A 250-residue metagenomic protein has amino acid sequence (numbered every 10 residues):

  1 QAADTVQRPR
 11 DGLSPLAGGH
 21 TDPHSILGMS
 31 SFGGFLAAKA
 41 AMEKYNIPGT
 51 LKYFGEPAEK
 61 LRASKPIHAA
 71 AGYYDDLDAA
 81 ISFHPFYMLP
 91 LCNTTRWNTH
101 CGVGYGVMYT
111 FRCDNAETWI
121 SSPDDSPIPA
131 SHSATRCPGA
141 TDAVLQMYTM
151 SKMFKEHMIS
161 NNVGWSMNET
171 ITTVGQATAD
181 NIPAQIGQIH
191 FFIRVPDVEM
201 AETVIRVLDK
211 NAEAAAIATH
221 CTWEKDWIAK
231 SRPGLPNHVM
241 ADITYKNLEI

Functional and structural regions predicted by a protein language model:
Q1-A2: Long, structured ligand/cofactor-binding scaffold of large enzymes
T5, R10-H20, S25-I26, A41-N168 (+1 more regions): Histidine/acidic-residue-rich, glycine-tolerant segments that coordinate divalent metal ions
G28-F32, T141, N237, A241: Short alpha-helical patches at coil-to-helix transitions and adjacent helical residues in well-structured domains
M29-M42: Membrane-interfacial alpha-helical segments at the cytosolic side of multi-pass membrane proteins
S30-G33, C101-I128, H190, E202-W223 (+1 more regions): Contiguous hydrophobic segments
G33, A63-P66, T203, V239: Generic recognition of short, well-ordered alpha-helical segments
A134, L145-I250: Metal-dependent amide/peptide-bond hydrolase catalytic core, centered on the "pita-bread" metallohydrolase fold
